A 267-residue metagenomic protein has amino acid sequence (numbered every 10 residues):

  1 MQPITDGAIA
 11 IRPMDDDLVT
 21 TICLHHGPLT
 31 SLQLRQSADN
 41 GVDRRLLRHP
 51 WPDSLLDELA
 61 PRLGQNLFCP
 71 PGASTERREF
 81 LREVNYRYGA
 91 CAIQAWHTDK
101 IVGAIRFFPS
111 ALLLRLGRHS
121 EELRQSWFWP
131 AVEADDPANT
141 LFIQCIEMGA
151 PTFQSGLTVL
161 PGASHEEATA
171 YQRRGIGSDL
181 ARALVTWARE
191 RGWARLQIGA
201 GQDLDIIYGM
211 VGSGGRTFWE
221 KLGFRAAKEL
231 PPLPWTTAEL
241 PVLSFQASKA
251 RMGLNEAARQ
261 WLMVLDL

Functional and structural regions predicted by a protein language model:
M1-R87, I146-P151, P161, R189-L267: Terminal substrate-recognition subdomain of acyl/acetyltransferases
E83, R87, I101-Q172, P234 (+1 more regions): Conserved acyl-donor/pantetheine-binding loop and adjacent beta-alpha core of acyl/acetyltransferases and related
A90-Q94: Hydrophobic beta-strand residues of extracellular immunoglobulin-like
A95-K100: A glycine-centered beta-loop-beta connector
F128-A134, R182-E190: Short amphipathic alpha-helices and their capping/turn segments at secondary-structure boundaries
P137, R174-S178, G209, S213: Short, amphipathic alpha-helical segments
T152, E167-A183, A188: Conserved acetyl-CoA pyrophosphate-binding loop and the N-cap/start of the following alpha-helix in GNAT-like
